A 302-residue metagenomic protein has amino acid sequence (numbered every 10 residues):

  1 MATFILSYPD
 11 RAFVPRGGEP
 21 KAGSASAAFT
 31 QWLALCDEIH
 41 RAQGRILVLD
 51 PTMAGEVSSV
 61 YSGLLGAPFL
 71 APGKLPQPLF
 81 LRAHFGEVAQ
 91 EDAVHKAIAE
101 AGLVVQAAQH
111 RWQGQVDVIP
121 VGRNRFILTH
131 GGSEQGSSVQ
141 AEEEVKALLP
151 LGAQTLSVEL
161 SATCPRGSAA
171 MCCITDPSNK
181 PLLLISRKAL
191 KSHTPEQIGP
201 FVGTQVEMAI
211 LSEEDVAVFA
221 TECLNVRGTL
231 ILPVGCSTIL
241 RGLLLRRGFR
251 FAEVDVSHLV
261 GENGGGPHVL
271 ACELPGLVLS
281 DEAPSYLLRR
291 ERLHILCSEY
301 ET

Functional and structural regions predicted by a protein language model:
M1-T302: The feature marks the mature, well-folded catalytic cores of soluble enzymes
